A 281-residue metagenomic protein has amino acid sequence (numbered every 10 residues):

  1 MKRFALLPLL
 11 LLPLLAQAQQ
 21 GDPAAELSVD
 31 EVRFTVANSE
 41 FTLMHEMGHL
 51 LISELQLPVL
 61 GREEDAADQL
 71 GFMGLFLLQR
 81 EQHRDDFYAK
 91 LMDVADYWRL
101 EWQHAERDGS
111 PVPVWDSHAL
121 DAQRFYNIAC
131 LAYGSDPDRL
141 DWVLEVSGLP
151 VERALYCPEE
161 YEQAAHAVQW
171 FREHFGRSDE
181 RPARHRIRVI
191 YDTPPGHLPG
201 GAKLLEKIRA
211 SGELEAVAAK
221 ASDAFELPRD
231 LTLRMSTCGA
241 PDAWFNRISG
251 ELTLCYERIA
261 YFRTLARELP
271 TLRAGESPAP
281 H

Functional and structural regions predicted by a protein language model:
K2-P8: Sec-dependent signal peptide recognition, specifically the positively charged N-region followed immediately by
L10-Q17: Hydrophobic h-region of N-terminal signal peptides that target proteins for export in Gram-negative bacteria
A18-V29: Cleaved targeting-peptide boundary
Q19-G21, R234-E268: Catalytic zinc-binding patch centered on the HExxH motif and its immediate surroundings that defines zinc-dependent
L27-F41, L57, R267-E268, L272-H281: Short pre-active-site segment immediately N-terminal to the catalytic Zn-binding motif
F41-E54, D68, F72, L254 (+1 more regions): Active-site recognition of the HExxH zinc-binding catalytic motif
G61-L78: An active-site-proximal "capping" alpha-helix that borders the catalytic cofactor pocket
S110-A221: Pan-zinc metallopeptidase signature
